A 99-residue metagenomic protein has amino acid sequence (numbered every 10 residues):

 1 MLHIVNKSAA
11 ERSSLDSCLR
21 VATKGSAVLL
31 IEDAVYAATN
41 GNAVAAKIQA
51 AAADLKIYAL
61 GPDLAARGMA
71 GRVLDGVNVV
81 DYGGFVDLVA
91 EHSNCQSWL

Functional and structural regions predicted by a protein language model:
M1-L15, A34-N40: Short, glycine-rich nucleotide/cofactor-binding loops
V5-S8, E32, P62, L99: Structural motif
R12, G41-A45, V79-Y82: Structural motif corresponding to alpha-helix initiation and N-cap regions
R20-K24, A46-D54: Short, conserved loop/helix-junction motifs that constitute active-site signature segments in enzyme catalytic cores
A27-E32, K56-D63: Short internal beta-strands
V35-A50, M69: N-terminal beta-loop-helix "entrance" segment that forms/cooperates in small-molecule cofactor or anionic ligand
R67-L99: C-terminal structural segments of small proteins and small subunits
